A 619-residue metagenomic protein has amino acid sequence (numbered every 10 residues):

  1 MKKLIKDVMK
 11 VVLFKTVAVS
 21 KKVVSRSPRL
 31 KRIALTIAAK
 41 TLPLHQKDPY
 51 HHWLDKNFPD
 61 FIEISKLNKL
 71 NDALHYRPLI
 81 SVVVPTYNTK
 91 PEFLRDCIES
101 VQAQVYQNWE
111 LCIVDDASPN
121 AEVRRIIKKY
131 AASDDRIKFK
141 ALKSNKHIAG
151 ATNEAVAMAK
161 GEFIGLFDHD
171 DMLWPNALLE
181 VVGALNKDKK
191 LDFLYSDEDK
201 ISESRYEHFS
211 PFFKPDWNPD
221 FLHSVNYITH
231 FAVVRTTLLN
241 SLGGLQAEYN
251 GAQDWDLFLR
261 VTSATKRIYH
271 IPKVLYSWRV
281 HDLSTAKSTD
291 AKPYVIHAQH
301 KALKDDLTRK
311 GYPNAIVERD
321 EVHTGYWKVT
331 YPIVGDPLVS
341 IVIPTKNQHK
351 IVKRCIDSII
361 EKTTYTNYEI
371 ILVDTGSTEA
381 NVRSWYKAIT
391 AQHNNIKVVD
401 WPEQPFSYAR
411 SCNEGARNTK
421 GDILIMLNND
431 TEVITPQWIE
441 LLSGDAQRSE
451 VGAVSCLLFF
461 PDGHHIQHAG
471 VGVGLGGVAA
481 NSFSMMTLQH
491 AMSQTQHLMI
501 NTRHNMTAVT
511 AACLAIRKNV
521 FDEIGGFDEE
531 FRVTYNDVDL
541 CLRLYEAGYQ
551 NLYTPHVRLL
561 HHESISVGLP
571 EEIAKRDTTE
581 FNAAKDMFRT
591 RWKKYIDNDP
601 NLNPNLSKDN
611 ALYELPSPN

Functional and structural regions predicted by a protein language model:
K31-S100, K304-E361: N-proximal low-complexity "stem/linker" segments adjacent to membrane-targeting elements
I98-N108, K187, D357-N367: Short, acidic, metal-binding catalytic loop of nucleotide-sugar glycosyltransferases
Q107, D115-R125, S144, D168 (+4 more regions): A conserved acidic beta->alpha catalytic loop
L142-A159, W401-T419: Glycine-rich, basic loop-to-helix element that forms the pyrophosphate-binding segment of sugar-nucleotide handling
A149, A157, E207-T237, N250 (+4 more regions): A recurrent flexible, glycine/aromatic-enriched loop bordering the glycosyltransferase active site that acts as
I164, L424: Short aromatic/hydrophobic "clamp" motif used to bind/position activated sugar donors
N176-H208, T431-A480: Conserved donor NDP-sugar-binding/catalytic core segment of glycosyltransferases
L238, E248-V274, L303, W438-L442 (+2 more regions): A short, conserved alpha-helix in the catalytic core of glycosyltransferases
